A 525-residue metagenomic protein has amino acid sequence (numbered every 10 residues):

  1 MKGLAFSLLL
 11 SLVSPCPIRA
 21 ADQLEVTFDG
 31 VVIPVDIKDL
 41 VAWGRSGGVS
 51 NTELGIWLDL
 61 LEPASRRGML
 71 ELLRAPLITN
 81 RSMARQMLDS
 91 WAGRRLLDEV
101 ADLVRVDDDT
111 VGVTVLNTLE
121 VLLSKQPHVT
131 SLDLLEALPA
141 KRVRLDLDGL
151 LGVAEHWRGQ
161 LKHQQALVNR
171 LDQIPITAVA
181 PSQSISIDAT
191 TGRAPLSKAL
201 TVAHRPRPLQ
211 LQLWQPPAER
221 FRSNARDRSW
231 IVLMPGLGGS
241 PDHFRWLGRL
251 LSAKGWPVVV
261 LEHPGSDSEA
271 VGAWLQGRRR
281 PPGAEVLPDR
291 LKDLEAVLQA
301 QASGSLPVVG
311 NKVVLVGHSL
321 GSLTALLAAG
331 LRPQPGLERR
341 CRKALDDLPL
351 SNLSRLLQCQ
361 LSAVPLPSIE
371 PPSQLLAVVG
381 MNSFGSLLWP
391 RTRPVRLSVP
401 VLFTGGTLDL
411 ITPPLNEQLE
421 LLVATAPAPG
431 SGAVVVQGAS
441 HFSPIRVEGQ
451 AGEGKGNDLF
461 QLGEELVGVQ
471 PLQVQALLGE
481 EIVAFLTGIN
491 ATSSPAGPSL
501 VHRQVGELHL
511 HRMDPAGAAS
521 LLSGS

Functional and structural regions predicted by a protein language model:
V31-P181: Mature extracellular/secreted ectodomains of secretory-pathway proteins
D172-R226: N-terminal cap/lid segment of alpha/beta-hydrolase-fold proteins
A225-G236: Short beta-strand element of the alpha/beta-hydrolase
G236, V316-A325: Gly/Ala-rich beta-loop-alpha elbow adjacent to hydrolase catalytic centers
G238, D242-R245, L250, E262-P288 (+2 more regions): Cap/lid segment of the alpha/beta-hydrolase catalytic domain
R280-P307, L323, L327, L337-N352: Alpha/beta-hydrolase active-site loop
L306-S319: Alpha/beta-hydrolase fold nucleophile elbow
L397, F403-G405: Short beta-strand/loop motif that positions the catalytic acidic residue of the alpha/beta-hydrolase fold
